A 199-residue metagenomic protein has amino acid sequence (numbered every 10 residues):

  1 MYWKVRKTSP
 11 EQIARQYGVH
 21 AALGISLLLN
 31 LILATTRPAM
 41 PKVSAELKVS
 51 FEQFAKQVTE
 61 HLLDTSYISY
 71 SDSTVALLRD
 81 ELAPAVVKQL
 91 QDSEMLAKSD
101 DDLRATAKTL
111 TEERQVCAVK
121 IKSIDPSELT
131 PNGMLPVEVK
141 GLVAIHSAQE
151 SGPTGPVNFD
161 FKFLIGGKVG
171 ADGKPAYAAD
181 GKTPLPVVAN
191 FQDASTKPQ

Functional and structural regions predicted by a protein language model:
Y2-H20, R37-A45, V49, D64 (+1 more regions): Structured, amphipathic secondary-structure segments that form assembly/contact surfaces in multi-subunit
G18-T35: Hydrophobic membrane-insertion alpha-helices, especially the h-region of bacterial N-terminal signal peptides
S26-L28, K56, V75-A76: Active-site-proximal helix/loop capping residues that flank conserved catalytic or ligand/cofactor
A55-S66: N-terminal alpha-helical signal peptides/signal-anchor transmembrane segments
